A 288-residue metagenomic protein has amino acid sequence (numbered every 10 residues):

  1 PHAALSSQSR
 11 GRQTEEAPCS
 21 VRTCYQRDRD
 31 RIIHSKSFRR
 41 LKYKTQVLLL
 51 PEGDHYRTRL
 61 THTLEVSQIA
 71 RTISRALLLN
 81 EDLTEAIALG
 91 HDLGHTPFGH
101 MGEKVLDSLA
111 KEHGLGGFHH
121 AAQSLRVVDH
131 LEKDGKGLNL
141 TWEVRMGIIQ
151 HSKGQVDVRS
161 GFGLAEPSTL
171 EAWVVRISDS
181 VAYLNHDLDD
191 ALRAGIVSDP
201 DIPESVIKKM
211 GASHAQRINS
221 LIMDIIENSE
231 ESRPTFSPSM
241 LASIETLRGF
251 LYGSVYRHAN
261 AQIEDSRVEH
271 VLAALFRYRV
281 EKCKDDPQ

Functional and structural regions predicted by a protein language model:
P1-T63, S67-I73, N80-E81, G102 (+1 more regions): Histidine-centered, transition-metal-coordinating active-site segments
I33, L78, G94-P97: Short coil/turn residues that cap or connect secondary-structure elements
A86-I87: Active-site alpha-helix of zinc metalloproteases
G90, G94-F98, A182: Short active-site segment of divalent metal-dependent hydrolases/proteases that encodes the spacing between
G99-E112: A glycine- and small-aliphatic-rich helix-loop capping segment at beta-alpha/alpha-beta transitions that lines
